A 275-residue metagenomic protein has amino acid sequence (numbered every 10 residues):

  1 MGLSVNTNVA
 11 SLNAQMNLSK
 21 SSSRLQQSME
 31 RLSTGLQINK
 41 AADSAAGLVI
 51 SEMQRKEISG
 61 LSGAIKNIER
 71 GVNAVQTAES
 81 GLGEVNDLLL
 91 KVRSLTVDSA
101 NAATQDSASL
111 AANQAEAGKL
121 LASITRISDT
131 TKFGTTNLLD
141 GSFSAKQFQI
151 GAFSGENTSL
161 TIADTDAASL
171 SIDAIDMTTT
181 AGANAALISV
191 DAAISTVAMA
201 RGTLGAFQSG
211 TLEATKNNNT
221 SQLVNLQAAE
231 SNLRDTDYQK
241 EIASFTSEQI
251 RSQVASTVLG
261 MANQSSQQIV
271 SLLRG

Functional and structural regions predicted by a protein language model:
M1-G275: Primary detection of the long, small/polar-rich alpha-helical "axial" segments characteristic of bacterial flagellar
